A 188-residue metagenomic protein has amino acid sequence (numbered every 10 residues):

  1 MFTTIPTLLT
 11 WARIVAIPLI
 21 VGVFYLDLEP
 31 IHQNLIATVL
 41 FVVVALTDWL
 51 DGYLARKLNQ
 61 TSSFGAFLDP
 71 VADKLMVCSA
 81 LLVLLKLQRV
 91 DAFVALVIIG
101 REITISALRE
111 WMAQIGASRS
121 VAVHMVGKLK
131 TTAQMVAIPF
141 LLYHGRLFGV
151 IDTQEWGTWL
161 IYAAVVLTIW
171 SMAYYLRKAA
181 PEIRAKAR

Functional and structural regions predicted by a protein language model:
M1-R188: Alpha-helical transmembrane bundles and membrane-interface segments of multipass inner-membrane proteins
